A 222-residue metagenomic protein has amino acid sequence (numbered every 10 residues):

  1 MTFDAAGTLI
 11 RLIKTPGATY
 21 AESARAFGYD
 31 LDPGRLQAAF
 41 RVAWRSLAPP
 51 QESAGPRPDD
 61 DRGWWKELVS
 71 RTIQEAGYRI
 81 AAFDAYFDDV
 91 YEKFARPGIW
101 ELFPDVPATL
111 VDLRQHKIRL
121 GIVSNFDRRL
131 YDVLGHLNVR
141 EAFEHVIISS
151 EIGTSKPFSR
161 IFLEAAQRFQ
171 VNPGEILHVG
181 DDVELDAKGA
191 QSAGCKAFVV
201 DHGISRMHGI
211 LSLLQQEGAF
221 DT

Functional and structural regions predicted by a protein language model:
M1, R11, G34, I80-A85 (+4 more regions): Asp-based, Mg2+/Mn2+-dependent phosphohydrolase catalytic module
M1-P104, Q115-H116: N-terminal helical cap/lid subdomain that shapes the substrate entry/recognition surface in HAD-like hydrolases
